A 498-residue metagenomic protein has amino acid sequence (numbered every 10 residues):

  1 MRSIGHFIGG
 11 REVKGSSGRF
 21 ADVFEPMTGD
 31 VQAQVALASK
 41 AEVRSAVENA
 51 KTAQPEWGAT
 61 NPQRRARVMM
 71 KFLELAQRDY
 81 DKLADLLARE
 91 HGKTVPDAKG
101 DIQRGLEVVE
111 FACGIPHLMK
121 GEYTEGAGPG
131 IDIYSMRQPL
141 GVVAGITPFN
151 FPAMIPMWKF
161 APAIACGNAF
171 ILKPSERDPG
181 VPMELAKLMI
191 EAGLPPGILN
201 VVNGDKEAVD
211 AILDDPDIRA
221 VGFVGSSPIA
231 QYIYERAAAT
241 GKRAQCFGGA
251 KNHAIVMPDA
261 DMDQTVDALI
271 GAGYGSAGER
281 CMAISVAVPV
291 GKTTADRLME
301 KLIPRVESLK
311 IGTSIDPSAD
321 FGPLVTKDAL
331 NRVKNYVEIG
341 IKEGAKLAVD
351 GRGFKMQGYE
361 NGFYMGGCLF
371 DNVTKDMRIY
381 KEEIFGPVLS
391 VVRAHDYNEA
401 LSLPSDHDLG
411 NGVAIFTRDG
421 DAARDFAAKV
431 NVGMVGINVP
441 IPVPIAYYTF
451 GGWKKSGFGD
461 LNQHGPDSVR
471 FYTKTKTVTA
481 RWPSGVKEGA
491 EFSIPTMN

Functional and structural regions predicted by a protein language model:
M1-T28: Hydrophobic face of amphipathic alpha-helices that form TPR/SEL1-like repeat modules and related alpha-solenoid
T28-Q34, I218, I255, K310-I311 (+4 more regions): Conserved C-terminal structural/oligomerization subdomain of aldehyde/semialdehyde dehydrogenase
G29, R65, L87, V109 (+9 more regions): Residue-level signal for inorganic ion chemistry
D30-M119, G130: Glycine-rich loop-to-alpha-helix module at the N-terminal edge of alpha/beta enzyme cores
Q54, G58, L73-Y80, A84 (+18 more regions): Structural signal for hydrophobic packing residues in well-ordered secondary-structure cores of soluble enzyme domains
K71, G130-D132, G351-G358, P440: Short, solvent-exposed loop/turn elements at beta->coil junctions and helix N-caps that rim active or binding pockets
G121-V266, S318, A394, G459: Rossmann-like NAD(P) dinucleotide-binding subdomain of oxidoreductase/dehydrogenase enzymes
P228-T374, L403, I437, K487-E488 (+1 more regions): ALDH superfamily catalytic-core signature
